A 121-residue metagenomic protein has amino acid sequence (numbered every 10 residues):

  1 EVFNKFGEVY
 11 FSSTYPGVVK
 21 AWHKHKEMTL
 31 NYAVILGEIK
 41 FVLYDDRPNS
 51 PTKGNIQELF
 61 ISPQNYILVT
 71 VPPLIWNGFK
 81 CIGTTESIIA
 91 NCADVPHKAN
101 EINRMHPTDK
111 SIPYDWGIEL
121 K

Functional and structural regions predicted by a protein language model:
E1-L68, I82-K121: Non-catalytic, conserved peripheral segments adjacent to functional cores
